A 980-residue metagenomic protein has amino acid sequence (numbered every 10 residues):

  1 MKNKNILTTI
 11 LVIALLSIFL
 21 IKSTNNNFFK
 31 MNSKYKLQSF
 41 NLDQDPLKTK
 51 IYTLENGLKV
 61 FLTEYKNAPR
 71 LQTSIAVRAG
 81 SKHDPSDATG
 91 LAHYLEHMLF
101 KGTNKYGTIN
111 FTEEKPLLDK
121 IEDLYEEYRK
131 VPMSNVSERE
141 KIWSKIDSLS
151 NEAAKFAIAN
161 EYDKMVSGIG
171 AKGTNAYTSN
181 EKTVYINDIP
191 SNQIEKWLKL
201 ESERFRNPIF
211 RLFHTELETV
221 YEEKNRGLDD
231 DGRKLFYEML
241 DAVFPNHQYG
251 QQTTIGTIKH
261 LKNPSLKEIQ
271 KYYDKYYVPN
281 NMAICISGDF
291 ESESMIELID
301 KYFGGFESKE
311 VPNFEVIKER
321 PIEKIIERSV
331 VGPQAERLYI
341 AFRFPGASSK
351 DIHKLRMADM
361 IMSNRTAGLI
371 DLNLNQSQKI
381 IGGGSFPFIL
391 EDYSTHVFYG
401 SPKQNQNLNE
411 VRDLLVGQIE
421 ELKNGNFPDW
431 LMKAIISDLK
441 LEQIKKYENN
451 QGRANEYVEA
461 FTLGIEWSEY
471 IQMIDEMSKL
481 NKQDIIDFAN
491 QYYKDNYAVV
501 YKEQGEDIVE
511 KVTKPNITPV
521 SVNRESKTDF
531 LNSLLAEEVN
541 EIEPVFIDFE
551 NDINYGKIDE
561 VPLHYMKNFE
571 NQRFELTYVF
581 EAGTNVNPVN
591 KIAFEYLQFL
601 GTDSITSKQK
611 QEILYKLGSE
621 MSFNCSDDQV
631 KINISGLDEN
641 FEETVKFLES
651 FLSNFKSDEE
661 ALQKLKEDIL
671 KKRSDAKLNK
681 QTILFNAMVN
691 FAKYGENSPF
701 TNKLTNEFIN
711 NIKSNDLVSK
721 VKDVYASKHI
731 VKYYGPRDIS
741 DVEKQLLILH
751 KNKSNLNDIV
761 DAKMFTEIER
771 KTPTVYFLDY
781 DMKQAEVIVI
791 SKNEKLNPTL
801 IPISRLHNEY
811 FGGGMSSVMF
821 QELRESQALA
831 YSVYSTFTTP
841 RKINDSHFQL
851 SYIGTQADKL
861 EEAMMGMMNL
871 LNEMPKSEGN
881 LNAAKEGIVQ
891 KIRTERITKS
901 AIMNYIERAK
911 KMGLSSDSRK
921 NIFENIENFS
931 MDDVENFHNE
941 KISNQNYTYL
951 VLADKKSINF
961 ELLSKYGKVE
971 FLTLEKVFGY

Functional and structural regions predicted by a protein language model:
M1-L11: N-terminal Sec-pathway targeting helices
I13-L42: Bacterial Sec-dependent signal peptides at the C-terminal "C-region" and cleavage site
F28-F29, T53, E64, F111-V311 (+4 more regions): Charge-rich, well-structured scaffold segments of protease-associated domains
Q38-I75, N554-E570: Mature N-terminal segment immediately following signal peptide/propeptide cleavage in secreted/periplasmic
G57, K66-F111, K115, Q334 (+8 more regions): Active/ligand-binding-proximal structured segments within catalytic/core domains that scaffold catalytic residues
K66-A68, V278, P333-Q334, D392 (+4 more regions): Short strand-connecting beta-turns/loops that link adjacent beta-strands
N225, D241, P312-A367, Y399 (+5 more regions): His/Glu-based metal-binding/catalytic segments typifying zinc-dependent metallopeptidases
